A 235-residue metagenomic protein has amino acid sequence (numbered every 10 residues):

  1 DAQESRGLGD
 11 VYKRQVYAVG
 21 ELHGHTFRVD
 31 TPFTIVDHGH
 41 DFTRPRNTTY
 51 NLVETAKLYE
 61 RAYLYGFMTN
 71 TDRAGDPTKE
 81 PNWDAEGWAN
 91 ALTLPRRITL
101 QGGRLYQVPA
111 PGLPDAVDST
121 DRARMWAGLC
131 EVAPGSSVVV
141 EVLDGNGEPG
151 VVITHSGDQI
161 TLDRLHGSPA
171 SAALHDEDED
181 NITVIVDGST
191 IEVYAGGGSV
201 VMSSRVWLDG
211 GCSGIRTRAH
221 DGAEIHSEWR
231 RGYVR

Functional and structural regions predicted by a protein language model:
A2-Y12: Single conserved hydrophobic/aromatic residue that forms the stacking wall/gate of nucleotide- or nucleobase-binding
K13-R14, A89: Short, solvent-exposed loop/turn segments at conserved positions within beta-propeller repeat blades
H23-R235: Beta-rich accessory regions
